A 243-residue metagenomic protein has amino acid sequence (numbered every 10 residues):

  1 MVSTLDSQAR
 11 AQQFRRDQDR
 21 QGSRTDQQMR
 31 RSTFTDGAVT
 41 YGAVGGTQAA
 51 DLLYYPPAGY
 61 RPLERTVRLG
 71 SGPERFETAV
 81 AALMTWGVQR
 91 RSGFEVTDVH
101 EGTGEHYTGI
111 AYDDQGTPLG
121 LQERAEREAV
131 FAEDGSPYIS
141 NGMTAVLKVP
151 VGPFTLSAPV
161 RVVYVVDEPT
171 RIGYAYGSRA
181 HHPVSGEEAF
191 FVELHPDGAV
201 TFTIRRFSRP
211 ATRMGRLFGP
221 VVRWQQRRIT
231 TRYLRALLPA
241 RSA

Functional and structural regions predicted by a protein language model:
V2-V146: Hydrophobic ligand-binding cavity/cleft-lining segments
R31, P210-A243: A conserved amphipathic terminal alpha-helix motif
R65, I204-R206, Y233: A structural signal for short, well-ordered beta-strand segments
E77-V88, H181, D197, R235 (+1 more regions): Short, intrinsically disordered, mixed-charge
N141-M143, T170-Y176, F202-R205: A short hydrophobic beta-strand element
K148-P196: Hydrophobic-ligand binding "helix-grip"
S178-H182, R205-T212: Short, solvent-exposed aromatic-acidic interface loops
L194-G198, T203-R209: Compact beta-sheet-dominated globular domain cores
